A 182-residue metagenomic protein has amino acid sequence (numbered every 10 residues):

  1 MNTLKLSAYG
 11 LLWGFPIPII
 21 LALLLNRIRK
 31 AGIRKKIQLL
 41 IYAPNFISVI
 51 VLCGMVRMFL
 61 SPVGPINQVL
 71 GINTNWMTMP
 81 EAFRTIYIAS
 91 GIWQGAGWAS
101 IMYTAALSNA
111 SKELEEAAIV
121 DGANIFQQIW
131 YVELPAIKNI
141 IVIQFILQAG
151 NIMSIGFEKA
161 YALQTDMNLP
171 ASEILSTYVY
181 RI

Functional and structural regions predicted by a protein language model:
M1-I182: A structural signal for multi-pass alpha-helical bundles of membrane permease subunits that mediate small-molecule
